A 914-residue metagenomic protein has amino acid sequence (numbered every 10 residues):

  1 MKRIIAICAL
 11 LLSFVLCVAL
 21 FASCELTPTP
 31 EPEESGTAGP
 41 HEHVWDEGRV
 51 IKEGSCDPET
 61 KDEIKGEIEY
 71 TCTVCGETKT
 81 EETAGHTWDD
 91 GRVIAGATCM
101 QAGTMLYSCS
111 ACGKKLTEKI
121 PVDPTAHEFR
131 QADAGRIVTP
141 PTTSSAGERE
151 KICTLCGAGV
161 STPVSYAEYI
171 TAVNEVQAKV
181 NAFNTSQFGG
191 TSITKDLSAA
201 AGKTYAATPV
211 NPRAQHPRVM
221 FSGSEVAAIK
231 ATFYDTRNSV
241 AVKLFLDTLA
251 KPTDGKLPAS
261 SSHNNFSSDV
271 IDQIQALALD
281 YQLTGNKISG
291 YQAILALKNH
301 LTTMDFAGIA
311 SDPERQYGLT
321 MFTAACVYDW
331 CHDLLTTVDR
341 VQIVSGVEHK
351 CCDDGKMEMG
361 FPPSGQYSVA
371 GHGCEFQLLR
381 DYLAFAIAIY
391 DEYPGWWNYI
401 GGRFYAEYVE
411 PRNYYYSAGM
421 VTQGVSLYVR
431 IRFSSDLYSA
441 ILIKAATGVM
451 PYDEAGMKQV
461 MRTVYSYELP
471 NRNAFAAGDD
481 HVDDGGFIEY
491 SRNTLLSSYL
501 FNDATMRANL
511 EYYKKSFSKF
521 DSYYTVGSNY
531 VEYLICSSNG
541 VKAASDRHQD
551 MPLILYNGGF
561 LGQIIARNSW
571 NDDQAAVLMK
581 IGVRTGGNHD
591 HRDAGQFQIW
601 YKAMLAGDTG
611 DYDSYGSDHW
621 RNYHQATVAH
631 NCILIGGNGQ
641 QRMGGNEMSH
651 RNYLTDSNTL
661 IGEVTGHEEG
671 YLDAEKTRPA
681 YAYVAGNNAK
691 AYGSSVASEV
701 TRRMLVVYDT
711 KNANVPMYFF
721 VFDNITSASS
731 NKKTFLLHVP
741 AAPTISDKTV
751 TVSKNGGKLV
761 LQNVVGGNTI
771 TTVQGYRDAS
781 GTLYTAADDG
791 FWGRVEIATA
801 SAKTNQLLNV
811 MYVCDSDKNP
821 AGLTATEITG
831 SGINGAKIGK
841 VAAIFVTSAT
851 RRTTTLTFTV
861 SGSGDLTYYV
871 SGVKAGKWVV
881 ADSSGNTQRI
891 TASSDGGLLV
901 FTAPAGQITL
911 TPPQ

Functional and structural regions predicted by a protein language model:
M1-L10: Positively charged n-region of N-terminal signal peptides that target proteins for export
A9-A19: Bacterial N-terminal signal peptides
V18-E34: Sec-dependent signal peptide cleavage junction
E33-A182: Extracellular modular ligand-binding repeats in secreted and cell-surface proteins
R218-M220, V226, K230-Y234, S239-L469 (+1 more regions): Aromatic-lined, polymer-binding surfaces characteristic of secreted/periplasmic polysaccharide-degrading enzymes
I431-L605, A800-Q806, K818, L823-K877 (+2 more regions): Carbohydrate-active enzyme catalytic cores, enriched for enzymes that act on polyanionic acidic polysaccharides
S522-T751, N755, K803-L807, V813-D815: Catalytic and substrate-binding regions of extracellular carbohydrate-active enzymes, especially polysaccharide lyases
N539-A543, R547, G559, S569-D572 (+1 more regions): Beta-rich accessory regions
